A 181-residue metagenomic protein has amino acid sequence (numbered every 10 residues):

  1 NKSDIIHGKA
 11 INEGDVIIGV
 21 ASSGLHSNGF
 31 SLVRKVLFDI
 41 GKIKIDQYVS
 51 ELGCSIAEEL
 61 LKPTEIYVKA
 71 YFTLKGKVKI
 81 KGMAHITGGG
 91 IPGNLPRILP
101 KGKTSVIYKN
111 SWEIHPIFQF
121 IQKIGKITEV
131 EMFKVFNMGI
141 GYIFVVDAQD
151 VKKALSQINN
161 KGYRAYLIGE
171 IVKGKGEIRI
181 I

Functional and structural regions predicted by a protein language model:
N1-S31, E170: Glycine-rich anion-binding loops of enzyme active sites
D4, D15, D39, D46 (+1 more regions): Acidic-enriched, low-complexity/disordered segments with a strong bias for Aspartate over Glutamate
F30-K42: Short, compositionally biased
K44-L61, E65-I181: Glycine-/charge-enriched secondary-structure boundary and capping motifs
